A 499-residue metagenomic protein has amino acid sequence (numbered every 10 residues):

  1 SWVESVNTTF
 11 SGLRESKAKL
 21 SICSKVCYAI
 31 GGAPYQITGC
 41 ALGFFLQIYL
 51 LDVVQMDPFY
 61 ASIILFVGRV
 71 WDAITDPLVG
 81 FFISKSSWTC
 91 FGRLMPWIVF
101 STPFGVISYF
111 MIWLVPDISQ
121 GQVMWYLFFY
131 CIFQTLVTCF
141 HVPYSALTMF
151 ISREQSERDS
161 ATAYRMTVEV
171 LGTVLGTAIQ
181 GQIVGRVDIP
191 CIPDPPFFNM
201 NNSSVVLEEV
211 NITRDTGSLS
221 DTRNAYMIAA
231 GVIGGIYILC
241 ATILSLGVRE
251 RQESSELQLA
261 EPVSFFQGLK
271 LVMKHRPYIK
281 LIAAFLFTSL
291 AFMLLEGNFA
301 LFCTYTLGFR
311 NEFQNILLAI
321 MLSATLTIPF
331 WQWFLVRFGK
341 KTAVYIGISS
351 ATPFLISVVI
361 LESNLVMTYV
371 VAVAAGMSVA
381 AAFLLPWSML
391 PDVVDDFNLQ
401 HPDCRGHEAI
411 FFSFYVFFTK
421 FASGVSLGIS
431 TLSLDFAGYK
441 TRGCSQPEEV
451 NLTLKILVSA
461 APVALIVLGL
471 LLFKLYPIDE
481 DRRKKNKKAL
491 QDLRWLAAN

Functional and structural regions predicted by a protein language model:
S1-N499: Membrane-embedded alpha-helical bundles of multi-pass transporters/translocases, especially carrier/permease families
